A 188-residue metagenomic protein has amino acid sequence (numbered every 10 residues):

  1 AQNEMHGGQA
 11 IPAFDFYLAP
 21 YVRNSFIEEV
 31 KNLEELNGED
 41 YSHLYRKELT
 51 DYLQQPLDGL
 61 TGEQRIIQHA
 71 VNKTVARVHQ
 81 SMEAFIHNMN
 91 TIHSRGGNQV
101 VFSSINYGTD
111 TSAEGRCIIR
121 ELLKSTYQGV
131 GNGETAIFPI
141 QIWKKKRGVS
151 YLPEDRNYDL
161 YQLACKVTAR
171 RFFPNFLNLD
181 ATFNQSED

Functional and structural regions predicted by a protein language model:
A1-D188: Conserved catalytic cores of very large enzyme subunits
